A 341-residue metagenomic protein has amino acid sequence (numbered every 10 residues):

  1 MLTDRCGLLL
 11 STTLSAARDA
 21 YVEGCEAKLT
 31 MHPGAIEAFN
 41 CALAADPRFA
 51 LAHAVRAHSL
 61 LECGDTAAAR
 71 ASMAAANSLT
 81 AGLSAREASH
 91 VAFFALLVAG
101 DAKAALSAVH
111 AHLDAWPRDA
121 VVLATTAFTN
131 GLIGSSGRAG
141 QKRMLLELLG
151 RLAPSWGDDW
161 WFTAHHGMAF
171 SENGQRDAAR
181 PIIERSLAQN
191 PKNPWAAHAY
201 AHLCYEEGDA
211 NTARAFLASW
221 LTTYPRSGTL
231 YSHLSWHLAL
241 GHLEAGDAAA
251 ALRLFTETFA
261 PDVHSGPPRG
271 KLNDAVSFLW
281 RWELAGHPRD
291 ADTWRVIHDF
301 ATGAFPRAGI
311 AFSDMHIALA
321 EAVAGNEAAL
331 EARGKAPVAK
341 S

Functional and structural regions predicted by a protein language model:
T13-C41, A45, V91-D101, T125 (+1 more regions): Alpha-helical segment of the N-proximal tetratricopeptide repeat
S15-A20, R48-L51, L83-S89, R118-L123 (+6 more regions): Generic helix N-cap/helix-start motif at coil->alpha-helix transitions
Y21-E26, R48-G64, E87-V98, V121-I133 (+1 more regions): Non-membrane alpha-helical segments in proteins
A27, L60, L96, N130-I133 (+7 more regions): Residue at a conserved register position within TPR or TPR-like alpha-solenoid repeats
G34-A35, A69, A105, L145 (+4 more regions): Single-residue signature of alpha-solenoid repeat helices
N40-D46, N77-L83, H110-R118, L149-W156 (+5 more regions): Solenoid-like repeat scaffolds
H242-S341: Helix-coil-helix junctions within alpha-helical repeat/solenoid scaffolds
